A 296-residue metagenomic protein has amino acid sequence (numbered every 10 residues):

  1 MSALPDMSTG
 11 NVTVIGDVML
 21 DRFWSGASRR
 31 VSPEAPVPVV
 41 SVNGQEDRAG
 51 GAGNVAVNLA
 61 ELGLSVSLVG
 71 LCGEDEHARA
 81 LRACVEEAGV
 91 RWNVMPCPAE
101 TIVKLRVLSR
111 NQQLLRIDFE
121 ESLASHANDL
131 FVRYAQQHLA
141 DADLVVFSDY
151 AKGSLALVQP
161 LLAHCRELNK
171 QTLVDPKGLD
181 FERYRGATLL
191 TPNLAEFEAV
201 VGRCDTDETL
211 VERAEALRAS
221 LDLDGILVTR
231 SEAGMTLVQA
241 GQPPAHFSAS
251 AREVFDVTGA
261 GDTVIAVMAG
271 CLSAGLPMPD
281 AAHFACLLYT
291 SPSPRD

Functional and structural regions predicted by a protein language model:
M1-R29: Positively charged, low-complexity intrinsically disordered leader regions
S2-D6, G10-N11, P33, V37-V103: Substrate-binding N-lobe of the ribokinase-like
N43-D47, S248-T258: Short pre-catalytic strand/loop immediately N-terminal to key active-site residues, enriched for Gly-Thr
L59, F255-M278, A282, L287: Short, small-residue alpha-helix embedded
N93-A99, R106-D141: Conserved phosphate-binding/catalytic loop of the ribokinase/pfkB sugar-kinase fold
A142-G153: Short acidic, glycine-rich surface-loop motifs adjacent to enzyme active sites
K152-P244: Conserved phosphate/ATP/ADP-binding segment of small-molecule kinases
Y289-D296: Conserved small/polar residues in nucleotide/adenosyl-binding loops
